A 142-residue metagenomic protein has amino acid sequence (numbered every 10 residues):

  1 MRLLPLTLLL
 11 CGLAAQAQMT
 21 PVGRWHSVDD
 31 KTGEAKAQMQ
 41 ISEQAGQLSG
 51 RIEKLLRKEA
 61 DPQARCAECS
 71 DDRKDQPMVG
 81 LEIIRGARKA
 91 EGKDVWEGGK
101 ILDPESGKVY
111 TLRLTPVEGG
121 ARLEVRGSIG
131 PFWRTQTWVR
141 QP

Functional and structural regions predicted by a protein language model:
M1-L4: Positively charged n-region of N-terminal signal peptides that target proteins for export
G12-A14: N-terminal signal peptide c-region/cleavage motif recognized by signal peptidases
P21, S27-L112: Central antiparallel beta-sheet cores of small beta-barrel/beta-sandwich binding domains
V22, Q47, R122, T135: Exposed beta-strand and adjacent loop surfaces of beta-rich binding modules that mediate intermolecular recognition
Q44, V117-G119: Structural motif
R51, E124-R126: Beta-strand residues in well-ordered beta-sheet regions across diverse protein folds
G120, S128-P142: Edge beta-strand at a domain terminus
